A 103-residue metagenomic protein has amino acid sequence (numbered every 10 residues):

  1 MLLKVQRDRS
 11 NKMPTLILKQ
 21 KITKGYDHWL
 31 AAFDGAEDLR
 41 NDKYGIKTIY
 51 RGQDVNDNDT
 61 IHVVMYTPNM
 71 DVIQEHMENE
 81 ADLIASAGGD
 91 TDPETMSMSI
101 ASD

Functional and structural regions predicted by a protein language model:
L2-D82, G89-D103: Short S/T/G/P-rich N-terminal loop/turn motif that feeds into the first structured element of a domain
